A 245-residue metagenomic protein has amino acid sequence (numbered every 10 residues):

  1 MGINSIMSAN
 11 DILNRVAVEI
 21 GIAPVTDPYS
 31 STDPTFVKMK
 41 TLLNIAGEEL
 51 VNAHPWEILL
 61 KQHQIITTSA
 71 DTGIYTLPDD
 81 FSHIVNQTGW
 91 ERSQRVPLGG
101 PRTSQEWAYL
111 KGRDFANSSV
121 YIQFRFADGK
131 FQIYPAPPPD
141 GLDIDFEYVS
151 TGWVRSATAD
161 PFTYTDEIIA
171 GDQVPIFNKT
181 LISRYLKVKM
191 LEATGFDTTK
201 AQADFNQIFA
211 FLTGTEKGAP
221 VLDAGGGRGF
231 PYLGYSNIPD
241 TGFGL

Functional and structural regions predicted by a protein language model:
M1-L245: Glycine-enriched, solvent-exposed interface loops adjoining structured elements
